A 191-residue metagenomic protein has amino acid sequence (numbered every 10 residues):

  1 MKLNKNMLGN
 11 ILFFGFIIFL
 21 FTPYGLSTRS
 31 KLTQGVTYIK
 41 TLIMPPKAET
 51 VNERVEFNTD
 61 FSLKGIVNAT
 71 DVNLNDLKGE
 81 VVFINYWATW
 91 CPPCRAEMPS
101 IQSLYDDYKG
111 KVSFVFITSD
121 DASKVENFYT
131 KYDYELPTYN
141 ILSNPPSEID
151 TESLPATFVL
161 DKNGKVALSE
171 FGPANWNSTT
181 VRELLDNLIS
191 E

Functional and structural regions predicted by a protein language model:
L8-P23: Hydrophobic membrane-insertion alpha-helices, especially the h-region of bacterial N-terminal signal peptides
F21-G35: Hydrophobic single-pass membrane-insertion segments
T37-L74: N-terminal "domain-start" segment that seeds a small globular fold
K78, Y86-S103: Conserved redox-active cysteine motifs that mediate thiol-disulfide chemistry, especially di-cysteine Cys-X(1-2)-Cys
E80-V82, Y86-W90, D121, S153: Short pre-active-site segment immediately N-terminal to redox-active cysteine/selenocysteine motifs in thiol-based
A96, S103, K124-K131: Short alpha-helix adjacent to the SAM-binding motif of class I
V115, E126-N163, F171: Short, internal strand/loop/helix patches that form the active-site neighborhood or redox-interaction surface
V159-E191: Thiol-/selenol-based redox modules, centered on thioredoxin-like and closely related oxidoreductase domains
